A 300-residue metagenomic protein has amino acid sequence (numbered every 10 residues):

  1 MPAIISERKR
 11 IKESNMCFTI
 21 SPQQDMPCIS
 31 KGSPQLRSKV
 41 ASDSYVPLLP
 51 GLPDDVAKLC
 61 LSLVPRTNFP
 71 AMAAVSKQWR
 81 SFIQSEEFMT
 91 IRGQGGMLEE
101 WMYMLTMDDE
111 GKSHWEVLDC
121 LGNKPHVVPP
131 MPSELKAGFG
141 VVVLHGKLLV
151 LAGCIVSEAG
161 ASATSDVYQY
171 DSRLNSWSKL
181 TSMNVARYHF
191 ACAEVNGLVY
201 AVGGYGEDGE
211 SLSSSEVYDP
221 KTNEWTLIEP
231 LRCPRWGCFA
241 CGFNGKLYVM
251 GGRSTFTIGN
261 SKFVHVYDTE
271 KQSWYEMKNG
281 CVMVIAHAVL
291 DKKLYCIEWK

Functional and structural regions predicted by a protein language model:
M1-G51: CRL adaptor-proximal regions
R37-V75: N-terminal Skp1-binding subsegment of the F-box domain
V40-Y45, G122-G138: Internal amphipathic alpha-helical repeat/solenoid segments
L49-G51, T90-D108, M131-C154, V167-Q169 (+5 more regions): Conserved short beta-strand element of beta-propeller blades
P70-F88: Short helix-loop-helix/strand-helix junction enriched in hydrophobic and basic residues
M107-P130, A159-G160: Beta-propeller domains
W115-L121, T164-L174, S213-T222, S261-E270: Beta-propeller blade signature
P125-H126, W177-K179, E224-L227, K271-G280: Trp- and S/T/G-rich repeat-edge/linker motifs of beta-rich repeat architectures
